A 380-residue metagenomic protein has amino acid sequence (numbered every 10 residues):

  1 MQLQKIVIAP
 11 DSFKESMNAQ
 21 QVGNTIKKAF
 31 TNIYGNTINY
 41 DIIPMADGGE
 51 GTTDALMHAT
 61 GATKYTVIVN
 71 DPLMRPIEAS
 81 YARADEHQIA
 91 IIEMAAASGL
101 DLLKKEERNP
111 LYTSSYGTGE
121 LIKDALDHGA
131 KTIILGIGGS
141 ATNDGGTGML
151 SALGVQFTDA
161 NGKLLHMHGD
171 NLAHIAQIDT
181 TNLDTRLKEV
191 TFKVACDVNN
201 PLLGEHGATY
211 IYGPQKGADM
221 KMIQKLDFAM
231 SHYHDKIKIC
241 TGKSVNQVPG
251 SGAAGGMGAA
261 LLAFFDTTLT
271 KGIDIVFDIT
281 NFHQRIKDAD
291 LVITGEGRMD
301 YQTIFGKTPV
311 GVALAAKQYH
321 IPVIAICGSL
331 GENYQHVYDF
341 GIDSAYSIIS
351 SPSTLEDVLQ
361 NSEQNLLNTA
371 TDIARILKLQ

Functional and structural regions predicted by a protein language model:
Q2-I137, A141-Q380: N-terminal loops that bind phosphate or other acidic moieties and the adjacent beta-alpha structural core
